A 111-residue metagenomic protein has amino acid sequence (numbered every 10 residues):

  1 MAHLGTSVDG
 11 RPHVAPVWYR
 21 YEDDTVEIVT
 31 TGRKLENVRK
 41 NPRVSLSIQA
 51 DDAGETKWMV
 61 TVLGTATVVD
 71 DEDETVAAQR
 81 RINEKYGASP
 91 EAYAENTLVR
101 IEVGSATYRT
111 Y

Functional and structural regions predicted by a protein language model:
M1, T25, R43, T65 (+1 more regions): Structural motif
M1-T31, L46-Q49: Short beta-strand segments
A15, D24, P42, V60 (+1 more regions): Residues at beta-strand starts and edge strands
V17, V44, I48, V60-V62 (+1 more regions): Hydrophobic aliphatic residue packing
T31-K34, Y86: Short, solvent-exposed aromatic-acidic interface loops
A53: AMP-binding (ANL) adenylation modules
K57-Y111: Charged, gly/pro-rich active-site loop segments
